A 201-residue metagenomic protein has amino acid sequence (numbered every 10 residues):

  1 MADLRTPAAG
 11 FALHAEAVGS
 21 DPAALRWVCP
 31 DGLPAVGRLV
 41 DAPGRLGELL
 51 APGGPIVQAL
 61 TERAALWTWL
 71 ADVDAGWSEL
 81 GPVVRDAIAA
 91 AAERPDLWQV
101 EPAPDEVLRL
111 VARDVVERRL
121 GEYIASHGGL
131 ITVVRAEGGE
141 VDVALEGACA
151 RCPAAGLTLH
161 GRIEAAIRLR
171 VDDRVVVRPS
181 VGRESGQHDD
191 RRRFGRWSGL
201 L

Functional and structural regions predicted by a protein language model:
M1-L201: Domain-level signature for proteins that mediate thiol-based redox and metal-cofactor handling
